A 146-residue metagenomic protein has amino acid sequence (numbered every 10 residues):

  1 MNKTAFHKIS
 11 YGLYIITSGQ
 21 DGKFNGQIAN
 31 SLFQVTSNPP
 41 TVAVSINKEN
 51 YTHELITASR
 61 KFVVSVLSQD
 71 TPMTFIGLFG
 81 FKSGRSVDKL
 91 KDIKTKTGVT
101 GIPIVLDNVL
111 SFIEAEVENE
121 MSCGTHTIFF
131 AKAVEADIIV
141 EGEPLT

Functional and structural regions predicted by a protein language model:
M1-T146: Basic, polyanion-binding surface patches
